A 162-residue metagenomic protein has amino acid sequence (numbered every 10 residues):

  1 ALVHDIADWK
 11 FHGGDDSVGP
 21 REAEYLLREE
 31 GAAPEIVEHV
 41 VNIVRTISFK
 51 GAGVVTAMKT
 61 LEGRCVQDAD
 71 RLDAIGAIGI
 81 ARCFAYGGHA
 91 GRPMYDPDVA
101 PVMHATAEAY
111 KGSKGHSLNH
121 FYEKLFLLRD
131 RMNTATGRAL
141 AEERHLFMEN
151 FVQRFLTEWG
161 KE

Functional and structural regions predicted by a protein language model:
A1-H12, G19, V40-K50: His-Asp-centered metal-binding catalytic motifs of divalent-metal-dependent phosphohydrolases/nucleases
V3, V55-E162: Divalent metal-dependent phosphate-bond-processing catalytic cores, especially two-metal-ion Mg2+/Mn2+ enzymes that act
I6-W9, L26, E30, I47-G51 (+1 more regions): Alpha-helix C-capping/helix-to-loop hinge sites
G13-D16, A77-I78: Conserved strand-to-helix beginnings and helix N-cap segments that scaffold or border functional pockets
D15, A32-I36, V54-A57, L140: Short, surface-exposed helix-loop/turn micro-motifs enriched in polar/charged residues
D16-E29: An active-site-proximal "capping" alpha-helix that borders the catalytic cofactor pocket
G31-R45, A77: Acidic/histidine metal-binding catalytic segments
